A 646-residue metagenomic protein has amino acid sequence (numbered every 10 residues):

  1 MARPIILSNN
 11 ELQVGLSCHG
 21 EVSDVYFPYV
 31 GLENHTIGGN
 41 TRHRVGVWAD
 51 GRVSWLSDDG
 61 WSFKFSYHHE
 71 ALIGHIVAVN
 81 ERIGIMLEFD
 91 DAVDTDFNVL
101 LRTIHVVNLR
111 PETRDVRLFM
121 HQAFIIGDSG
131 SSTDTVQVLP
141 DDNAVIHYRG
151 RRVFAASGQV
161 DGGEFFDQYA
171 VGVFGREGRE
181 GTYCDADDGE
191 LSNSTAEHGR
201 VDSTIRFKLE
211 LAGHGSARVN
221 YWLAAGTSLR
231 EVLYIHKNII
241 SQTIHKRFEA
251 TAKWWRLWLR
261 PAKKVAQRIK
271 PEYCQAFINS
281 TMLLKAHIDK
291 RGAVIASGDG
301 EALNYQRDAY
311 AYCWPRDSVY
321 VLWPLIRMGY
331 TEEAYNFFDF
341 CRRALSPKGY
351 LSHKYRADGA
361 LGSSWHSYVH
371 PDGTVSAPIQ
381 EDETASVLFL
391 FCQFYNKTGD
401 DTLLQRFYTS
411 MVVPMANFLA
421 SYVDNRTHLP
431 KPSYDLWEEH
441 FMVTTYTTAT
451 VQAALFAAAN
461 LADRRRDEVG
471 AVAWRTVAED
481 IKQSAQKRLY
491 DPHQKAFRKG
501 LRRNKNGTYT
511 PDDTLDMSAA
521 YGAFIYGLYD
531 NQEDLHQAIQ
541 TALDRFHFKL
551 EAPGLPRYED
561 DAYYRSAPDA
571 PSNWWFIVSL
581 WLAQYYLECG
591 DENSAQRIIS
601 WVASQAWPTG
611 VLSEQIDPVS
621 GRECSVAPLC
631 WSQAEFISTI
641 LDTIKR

Functional and structural regions predicted by a protein language model:
M1, V77-V79, I83-D188, S203-I205 (+1 more regions): Polysaccharide-binding surfaces and accessory modules of carbohydrate-active proteins
M1-E81, F154-Y183, A250-A276: An extended acidic
M1-L12, G20, E164, T182 (+4 more regions): Low-complexity, Ser/Thr/Pro/Gly-enriched N-terminal "stalk/linker" regions
F65, R114-D115, K208-E231: Short Pro-Gly-centered flexible turn/kink motifs
F65-E70, H75-V77, A293-L303, Y312-C313 (+3 more regions): Helix-terminus loop motifs that line ligand-binding clefts
A155-G178, E272, A276, S346-R356 (+4 more regions): Extended ligand-binding clefts on enzyme/binding-domain cores
F166-F174, R179, Q267-A293, F338-H366 (+6 more regions): Active-site acid/base region of carbohydrate-active enzymes
A311-Y320, P324-A334, R406, S410 (+8 more regions): Active-site core of glycosidic bond-cleaving carbohydrate-active enzymes
